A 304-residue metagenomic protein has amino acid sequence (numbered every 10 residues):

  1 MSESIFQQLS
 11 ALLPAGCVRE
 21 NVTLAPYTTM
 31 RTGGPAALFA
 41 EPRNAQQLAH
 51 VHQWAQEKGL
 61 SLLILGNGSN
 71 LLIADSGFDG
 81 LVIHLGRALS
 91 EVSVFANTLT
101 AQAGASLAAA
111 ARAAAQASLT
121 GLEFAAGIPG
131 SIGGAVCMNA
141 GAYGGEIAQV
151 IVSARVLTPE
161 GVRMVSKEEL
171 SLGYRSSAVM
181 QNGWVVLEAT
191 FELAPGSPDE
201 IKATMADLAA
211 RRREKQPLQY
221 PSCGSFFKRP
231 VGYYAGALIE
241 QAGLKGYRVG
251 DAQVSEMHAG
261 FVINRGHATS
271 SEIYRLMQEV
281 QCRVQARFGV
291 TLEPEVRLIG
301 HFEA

Functional and structural regions predicted by a protein language model:
S2-I132, V136, A140: Anion-binding (especially nucleotide phosphate/pyrophosphate-binding) glycine-rich loop and adjoining beta-alpha core
Q8-L9, V51-A55, T204-L208, L276-V280: Short amphipathic alpha-helices in soluble, non-transmembrane regions that often serve as interface/regulatory elements
R19, P26-T28, L71, L157-R275 (+1 more regions): Phosphate/pyrophosphate- and phosphate-bearing ligand-binding catalytic cores of soluble enzymes
F39, T100, S153-R155, E188-T190: Beta-strand secondary-structure signal
K58, L65-N67, V150, Y220-P221 (+1 more regions): Short, basic and Ser/Thr-rich N-terminal targeting/leader segments
N70-L71, A111-A114, L122-A126, N139-E146 (+3 more regions): A generic local secondary-structure boundary/capping motif
L119-F124, S131-K167: Glycine/threonine-rich beta-strand-loop-alpha-helix active-site module that forms ligand/phosphate-binding
